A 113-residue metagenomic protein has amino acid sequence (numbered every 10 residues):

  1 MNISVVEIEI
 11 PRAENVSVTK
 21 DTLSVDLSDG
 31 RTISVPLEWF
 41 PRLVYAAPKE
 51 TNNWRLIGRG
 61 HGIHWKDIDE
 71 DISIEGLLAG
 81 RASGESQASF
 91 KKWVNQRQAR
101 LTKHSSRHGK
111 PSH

Functional and structural regions predicted by a protein language model:
M1-H113: Motif-centric detector for short Cys/His coordination patterns
